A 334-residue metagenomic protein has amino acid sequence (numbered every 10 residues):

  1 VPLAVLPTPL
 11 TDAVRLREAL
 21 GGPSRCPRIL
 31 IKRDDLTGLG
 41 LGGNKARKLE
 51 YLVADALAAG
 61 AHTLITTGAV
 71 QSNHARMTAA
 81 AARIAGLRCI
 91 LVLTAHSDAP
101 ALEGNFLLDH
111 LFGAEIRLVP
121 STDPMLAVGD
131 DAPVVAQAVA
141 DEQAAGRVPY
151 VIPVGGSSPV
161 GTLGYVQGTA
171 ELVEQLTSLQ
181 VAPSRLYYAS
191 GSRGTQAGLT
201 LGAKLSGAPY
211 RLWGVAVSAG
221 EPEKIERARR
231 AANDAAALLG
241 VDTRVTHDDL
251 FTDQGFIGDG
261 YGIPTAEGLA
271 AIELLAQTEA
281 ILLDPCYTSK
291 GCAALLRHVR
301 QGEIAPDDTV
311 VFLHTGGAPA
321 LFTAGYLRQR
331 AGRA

Functional and structural regions predicted by a protein language model:
V1-A334: PLP-dependent amino-acid enzyme catalytic core
